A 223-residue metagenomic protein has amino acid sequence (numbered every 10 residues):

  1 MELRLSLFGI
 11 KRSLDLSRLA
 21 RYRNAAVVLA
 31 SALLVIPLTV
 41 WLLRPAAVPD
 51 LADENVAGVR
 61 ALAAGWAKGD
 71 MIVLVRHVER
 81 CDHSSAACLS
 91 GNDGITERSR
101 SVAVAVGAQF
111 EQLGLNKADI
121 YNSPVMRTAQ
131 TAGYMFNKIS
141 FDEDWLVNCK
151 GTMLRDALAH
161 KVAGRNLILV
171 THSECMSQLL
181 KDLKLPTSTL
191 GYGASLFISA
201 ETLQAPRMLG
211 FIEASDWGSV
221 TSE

Functional and structural regions predicted by a protein language model:
E2-E143, C149-T152, M176-Q178, L183-A205 (+1 more regions): Active-site-proximal alpha-helix that buttresses catalytic centers in soluble enzyme cores
M71-I72, A163-T171: Generic beta-sheet signal
L113-L115, K161-R165: Glycine-rich phosphate-binding loop signature in dinucleotide/nucleotide-binding domains
M153-H160: A short, acidic, amphipathic alpha-helical segment used as a generic capping/interface helix at domain edges
